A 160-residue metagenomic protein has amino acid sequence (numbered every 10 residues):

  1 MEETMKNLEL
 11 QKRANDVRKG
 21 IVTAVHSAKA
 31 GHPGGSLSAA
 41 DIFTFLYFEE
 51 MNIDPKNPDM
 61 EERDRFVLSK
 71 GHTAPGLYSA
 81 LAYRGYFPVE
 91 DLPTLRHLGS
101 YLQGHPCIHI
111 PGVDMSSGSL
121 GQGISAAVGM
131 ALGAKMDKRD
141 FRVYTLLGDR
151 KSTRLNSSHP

Functional and structural regions predicted by a protein language model:
M1-V17: N-terminal hydrophobic or amphipathic helices/low-complexity stretches enriched in small/hydrophobic/Pro/Gly
A14-A30: N-terminal capping segment at the start of a domain
I21-A24, S36-R154: Cofactor-binding active-site loop characterized by glycine-rich and histidine/acidic residues
P33: Histidine-centered catalytic micro-motifs
L155-P160: Positively charged, low-complexity/disordered segments
